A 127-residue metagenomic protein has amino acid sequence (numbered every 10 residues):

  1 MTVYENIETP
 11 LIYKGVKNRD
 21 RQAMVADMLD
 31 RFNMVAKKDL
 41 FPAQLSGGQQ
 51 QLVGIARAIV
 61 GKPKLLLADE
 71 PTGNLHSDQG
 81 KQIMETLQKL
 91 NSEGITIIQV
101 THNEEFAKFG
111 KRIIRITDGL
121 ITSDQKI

Functional and structural regions predicted by a protein language model:
M1-F109: ABC family nucleotide-binding domain
E85, R115-T117: Glycine-rich, phosphate-binding/catalytic loops in enzymes
F109-R115: Conserved catalytic segment of ABC-fold P-loop ATPases
D118-K126: Conserved switch/coupling elements of ABC/ABC-like ATPase nucleotide-binding domains
